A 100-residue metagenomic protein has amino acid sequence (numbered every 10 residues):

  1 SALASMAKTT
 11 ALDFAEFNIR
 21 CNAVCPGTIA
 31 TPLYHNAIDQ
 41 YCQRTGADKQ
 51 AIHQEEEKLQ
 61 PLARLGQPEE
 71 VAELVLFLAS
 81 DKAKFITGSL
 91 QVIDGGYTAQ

Functional and structural regions predicted by a protein language model:
S1-A15: Conserved catalytic helix of short-chain dehydrogenase/reductases
A11-L12, E16, L76, S80: Amphipathic alpha-helical dimer-interface segment in Rossmann-like NAD(P)H-dependent oxidoreductases
A15, R20, I86-G88: Short, small/polar-rich loop/turn modules that mediate ligand/substrate recognition or access, typified
A23, T31, A47-K82, I86 (+1 more regions): C-terminal helical subdomain
P26-Y41: Short, flexible catalytic-loop segment of classical short-chain dehydrogenase/reductase
D39-K49: Mobile, glycine-enriched helix-loop/loop "lid" segments at the mouths of ligand-binding/catalytic clefts that gate
Y97-Q100: Short hydrophobic/aromatic patches at helix-to-coil boundaries
